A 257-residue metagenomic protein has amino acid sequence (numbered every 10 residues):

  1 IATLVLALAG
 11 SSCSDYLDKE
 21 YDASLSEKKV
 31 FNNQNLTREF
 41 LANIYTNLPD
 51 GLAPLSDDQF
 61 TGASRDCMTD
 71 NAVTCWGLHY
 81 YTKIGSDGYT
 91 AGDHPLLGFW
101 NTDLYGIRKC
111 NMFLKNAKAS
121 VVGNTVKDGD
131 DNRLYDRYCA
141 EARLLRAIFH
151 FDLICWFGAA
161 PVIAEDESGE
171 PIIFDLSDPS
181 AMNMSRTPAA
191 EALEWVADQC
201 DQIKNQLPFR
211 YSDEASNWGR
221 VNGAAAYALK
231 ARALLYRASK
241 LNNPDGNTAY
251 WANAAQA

Functional and structural regions predicted by a protein language model:
I1-S11: Sec-dependent bacterial lipoprotein signal peptides
C13-S64, W251-A254: Membrane-proximal, proline-rich intrinsically disordered regions
R38-E39, N43-G51, W76-F157, A181-E194 (+1 more regions): Conserved, well-structured interaction surfaces
I154-C155, P161, Y236-D245: Short coil/turn linking the two alpha-helices of tandem helical-hairpin repeats
D166, D175-D178, M182-R186, A228 (+1 more regions): Acidic, serine/threonine/proline-rich low-complexity intrinsically disordered regions
E170-P171, S216-A228: Aromatic-lined, polymer-binding surfaces characteristic of secreted/periplasmic polysaccharide-degrading enzymes
